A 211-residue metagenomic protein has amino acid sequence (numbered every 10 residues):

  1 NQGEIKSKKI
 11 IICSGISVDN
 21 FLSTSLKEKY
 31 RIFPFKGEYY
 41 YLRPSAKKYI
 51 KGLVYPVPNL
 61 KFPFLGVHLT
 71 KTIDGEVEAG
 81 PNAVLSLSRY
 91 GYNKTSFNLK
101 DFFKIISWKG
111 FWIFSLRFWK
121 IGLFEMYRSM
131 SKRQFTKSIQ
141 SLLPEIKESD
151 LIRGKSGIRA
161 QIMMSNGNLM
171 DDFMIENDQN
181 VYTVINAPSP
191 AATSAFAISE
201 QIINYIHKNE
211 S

Functional and structural regions predicted by a protein language model:
N1-F97: Flavin-dependent oxidoreductases
K94-K109: Short, cationic low-complexity segments
I105-I106, F111-S211: C-terminal catalytic lobe of FAD-dependent flavoproteins
